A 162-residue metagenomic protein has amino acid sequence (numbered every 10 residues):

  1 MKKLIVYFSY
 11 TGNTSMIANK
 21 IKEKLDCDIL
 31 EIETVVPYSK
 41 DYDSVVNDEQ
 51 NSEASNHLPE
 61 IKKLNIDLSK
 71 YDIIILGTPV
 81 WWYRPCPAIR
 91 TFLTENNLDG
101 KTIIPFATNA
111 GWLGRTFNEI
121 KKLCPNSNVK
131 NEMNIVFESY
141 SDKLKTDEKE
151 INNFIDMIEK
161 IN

Functional and structural regions predicted by a protein language model:
M1-L76, Y83-P85, R90, T94 (+1 more regions): N-terminal beta1-alpha1-beta2 submodule of the flavodoxin-like/Rossmannoid cofactor-binding fold
G12, G77, G100, G111-G114: Glycine-centered flexibility sites
D48, K101-T102: P-loop/Walker A phosphate-binding loop and immediately adjacent motor/lid segment at beta-alpha junctions
L68, T94-G100, L123-N128: Short, conserved loop/helix-junction motifs that constitute active-site signature segments in enzyme catalytic cores
L76-G77, P105: Redox-cofactor binding/interface segments in oxidoreductases and associated redox assembly factors
P79-W82, N109: Short glycine-rich anion-binding loops that position phosphate/pyrophosphate groups of nucleotides and phosphorylated
C86-R90, G100, F117: Generic internal hydrophobic packing segments that stabilize the cores of diverse globular domains
I104-T146: Short, glycine-/small-residue-rich phosphate/pyrophosphate-handling segment
